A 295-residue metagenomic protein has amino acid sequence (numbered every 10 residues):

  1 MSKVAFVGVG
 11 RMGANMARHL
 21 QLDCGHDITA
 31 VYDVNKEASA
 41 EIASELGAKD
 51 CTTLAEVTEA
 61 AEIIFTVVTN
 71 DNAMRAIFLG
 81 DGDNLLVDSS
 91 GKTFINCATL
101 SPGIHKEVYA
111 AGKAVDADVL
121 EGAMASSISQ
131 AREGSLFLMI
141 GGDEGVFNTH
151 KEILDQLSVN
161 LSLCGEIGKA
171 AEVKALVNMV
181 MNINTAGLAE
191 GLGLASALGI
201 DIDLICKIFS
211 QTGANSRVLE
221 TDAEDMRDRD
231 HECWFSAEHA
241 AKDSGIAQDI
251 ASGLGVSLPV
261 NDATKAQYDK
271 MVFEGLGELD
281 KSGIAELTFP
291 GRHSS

Functional and structural regions predicted by a protein language model:
M1-E59, I63-V67, K92-T93: NAD(P)+-binding Rossmann beta1-loop-alpha1 motif at the extreme N-terminus of oxidoreductases
M12, M16, V67, C97 (+3 more regions): Methionine-biased hydrophobic packing positions in alpha-helices, especially within tandem helical repeat solenoids
I28, D50, V119-L120, L161 (+2 more regions): Hydrophobic beta-strand scaffold residues
L54-E59, I63, D71-L136: Rossmann-like NAD(P)(H) cofactor-binding subdomain of soluble oxidoreductases
L100-M179: Rossmann-fold dinucleotide-binding core
G134, L138-G141, S162, E166-L198 (+2 more regions): Active-site-proximal catalytic alpha-helix in oxidoreductases
I167, N215-K281, T288, S295: Interdomain hinge/lid region at the active-site interface of Rossmann-like NAD(P)-dependent oxidoreductases
D203-Q211, D262-A266: Beta-strand segments within the central parallel beta-sheet cores of soluble alpha/beta enzyme folds
